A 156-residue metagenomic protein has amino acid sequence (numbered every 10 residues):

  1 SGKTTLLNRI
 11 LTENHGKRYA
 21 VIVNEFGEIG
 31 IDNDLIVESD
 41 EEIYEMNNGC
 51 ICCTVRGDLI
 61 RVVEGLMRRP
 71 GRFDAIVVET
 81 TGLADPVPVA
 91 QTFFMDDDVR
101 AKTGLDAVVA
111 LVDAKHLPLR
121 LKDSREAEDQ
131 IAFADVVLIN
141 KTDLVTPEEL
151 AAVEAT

Functional and structural regions predicted by a protein language model:
S1, T5-R120: Nucleotide-state-sensitive switch-loop elements of NTP-binding domains
L6-L7, S124, V153: Short beta-alpha junctions and helix-cap segments that line functional grooves
K17, F133-A134: Structured helix-beta-strand junction loops
E79-T80, L111-H116, A134-A155: G-domain G4 guanine-recognition motif of GTPases
L83, S124-A127, P147: Conserved phosphate/pyrophosphate-binding and hydrolysis machinery centered on Walker-type P-loop NTPases, extending
V89, K122-D123, E149-L150: Residues at alpha-helix caps and immediate loop-helix transition turns in enzyme cores, especially N- and C-cap
D96-T103, E128-D129, E154-T156: A short alpha->loop->secondary-structure connector
P118-F133, I139: Flexible active-site lid/hinge loop adjacent to a nucleotide/diphosphate and Mg2+-phosphate binding pocket
